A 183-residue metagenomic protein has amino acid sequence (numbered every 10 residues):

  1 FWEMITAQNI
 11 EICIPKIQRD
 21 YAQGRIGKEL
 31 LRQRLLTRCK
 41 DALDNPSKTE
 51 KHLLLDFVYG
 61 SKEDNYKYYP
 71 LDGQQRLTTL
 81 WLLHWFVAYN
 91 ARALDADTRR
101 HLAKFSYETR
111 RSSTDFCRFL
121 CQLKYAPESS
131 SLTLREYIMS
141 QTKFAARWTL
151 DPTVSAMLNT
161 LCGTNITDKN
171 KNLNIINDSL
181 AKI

Functional and structural regions predicted by a protein language model:
F1-I183: Glycine- and hydrophobic-rich flexible loops that cap the catalytic core of alpha/beta enzyme folds
